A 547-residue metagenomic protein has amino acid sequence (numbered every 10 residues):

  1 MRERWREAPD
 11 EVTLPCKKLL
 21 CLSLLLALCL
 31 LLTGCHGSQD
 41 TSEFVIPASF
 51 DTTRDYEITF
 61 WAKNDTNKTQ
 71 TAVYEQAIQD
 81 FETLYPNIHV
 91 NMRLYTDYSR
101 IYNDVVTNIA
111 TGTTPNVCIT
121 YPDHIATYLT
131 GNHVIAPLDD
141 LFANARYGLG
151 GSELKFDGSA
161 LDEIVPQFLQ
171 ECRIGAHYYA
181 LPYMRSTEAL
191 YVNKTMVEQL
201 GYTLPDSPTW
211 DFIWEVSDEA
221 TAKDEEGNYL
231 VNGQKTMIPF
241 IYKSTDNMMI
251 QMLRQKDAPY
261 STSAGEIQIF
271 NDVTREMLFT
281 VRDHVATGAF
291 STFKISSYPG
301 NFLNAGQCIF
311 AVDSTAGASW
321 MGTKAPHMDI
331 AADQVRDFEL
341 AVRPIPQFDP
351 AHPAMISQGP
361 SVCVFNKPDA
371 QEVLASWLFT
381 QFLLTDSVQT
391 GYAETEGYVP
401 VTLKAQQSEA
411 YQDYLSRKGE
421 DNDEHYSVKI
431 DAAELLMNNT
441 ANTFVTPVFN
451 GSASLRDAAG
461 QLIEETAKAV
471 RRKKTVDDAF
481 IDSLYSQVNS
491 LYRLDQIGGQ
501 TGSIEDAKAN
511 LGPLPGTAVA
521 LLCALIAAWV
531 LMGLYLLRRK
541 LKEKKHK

Functional and structural regions predicted by a protein language model:
M1-I58, R493-K547: Short, low-complexity disordered leader/linker segments with a strong preference for bacterial N-terminal type II
F50, P122-T187, Y229-L230, Q334-P346: Hinge/lid segment of periplasmic solute-binding proteins
D55-F60, N64-A126: Early extracytoplasmic/lumenal segment of secretory-pathway proteins
H89, D283-F290, P326-K404: Extracytoplasmic/periplasmic substrate-recognition and gating elements
Q170-Y183, E188, F212-I267: Extracytoplasmic/periplasmic solute-binding protein
V216-D218, T262-S296, L340-A341, I345: Glycine-centered hinge/linker elements that transmit conformational signals in sensory and ligand-binding systems
L340-Q347, A393-A467: Long, aromatic- and glycine/proline-rich binding clefts that accommodate carbohydrate-like moieties
S427-K547: Conserved C-terminal helix/tail region of periplasmic/extracytoplasmic solute-binding proteins
